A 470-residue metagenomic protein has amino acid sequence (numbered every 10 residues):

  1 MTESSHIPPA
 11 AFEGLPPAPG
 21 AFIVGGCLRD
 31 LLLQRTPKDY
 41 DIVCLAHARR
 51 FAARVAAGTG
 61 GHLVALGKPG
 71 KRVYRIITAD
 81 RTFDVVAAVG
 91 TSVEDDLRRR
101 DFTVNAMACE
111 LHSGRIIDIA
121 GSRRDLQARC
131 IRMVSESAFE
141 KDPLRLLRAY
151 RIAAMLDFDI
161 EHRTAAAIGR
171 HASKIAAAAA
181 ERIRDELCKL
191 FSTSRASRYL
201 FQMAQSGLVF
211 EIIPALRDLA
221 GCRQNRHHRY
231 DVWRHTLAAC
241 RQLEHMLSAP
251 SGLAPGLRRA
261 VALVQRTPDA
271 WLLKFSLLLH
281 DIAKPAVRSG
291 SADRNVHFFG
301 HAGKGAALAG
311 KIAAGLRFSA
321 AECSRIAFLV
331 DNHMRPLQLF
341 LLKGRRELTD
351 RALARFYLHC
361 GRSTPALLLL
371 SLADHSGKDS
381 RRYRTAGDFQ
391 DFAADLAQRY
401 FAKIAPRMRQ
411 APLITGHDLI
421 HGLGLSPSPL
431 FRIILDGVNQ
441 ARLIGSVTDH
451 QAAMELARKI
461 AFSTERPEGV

Functional and structural regions predicted by a protein language model:
M1-V470: Catalytic cores of the polymerase beta-like nucleotidyltransferase superfamily and closely associated nucleotide
